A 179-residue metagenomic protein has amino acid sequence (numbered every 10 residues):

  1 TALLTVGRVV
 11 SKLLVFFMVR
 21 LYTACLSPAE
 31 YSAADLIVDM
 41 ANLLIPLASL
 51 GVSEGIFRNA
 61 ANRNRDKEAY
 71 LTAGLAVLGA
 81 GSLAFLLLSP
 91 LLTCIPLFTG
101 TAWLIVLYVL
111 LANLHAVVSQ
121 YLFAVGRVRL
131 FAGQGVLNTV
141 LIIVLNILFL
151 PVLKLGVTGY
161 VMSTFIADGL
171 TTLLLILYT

Functional and structural regions predicted by a protein language model:
T1-F17, L75, A102-V106, L114 (+2 more regions): Hydrophobic faces of transmembrane alpha-helices in multi-pass small-molecule transporters and flippases across diverse
T1-S53, T139-I143: Signature of the first transmembrane helix
R8, K12, D39-N42, L78 (+4 more regions): Residue-level recognition of pore/gate-forming positions within transmembrane alpha-helices of multi-pass
L26-I37, N62-T72, L83-L110, V152-V161: Membrane-interface helix-capping segments at transmembrane helix termini in multi-pass transporters
A48-N64: Helix-loop junctions and terminal segments of transmembrane helices in multi-pass membrane transport/translocation
R58-N62, L110-G135: Membrane-interface junctions at transmembrane-helix termini in multi-pass inner-membrane proteins
W103, G133-T179: Hydrophobic alpha-helical transmembrane segments
